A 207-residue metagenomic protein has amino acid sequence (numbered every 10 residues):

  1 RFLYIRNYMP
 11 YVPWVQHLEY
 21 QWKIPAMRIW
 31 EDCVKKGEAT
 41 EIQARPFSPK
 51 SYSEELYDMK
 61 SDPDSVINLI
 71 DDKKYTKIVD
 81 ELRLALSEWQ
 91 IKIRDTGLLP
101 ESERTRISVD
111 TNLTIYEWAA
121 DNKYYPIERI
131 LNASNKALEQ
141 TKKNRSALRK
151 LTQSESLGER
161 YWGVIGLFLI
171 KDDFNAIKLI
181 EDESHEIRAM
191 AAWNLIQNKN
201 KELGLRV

Functional and structural regions predicted by a protein language model:
R1-D71, K77-I78, P100, R106-S108: C-terminal, low-complexity/hydrophilic appendages and adjacent surface loops of extracellular/periplasmic anionic
R6, V12, K60, D64 (+4 more regions): A generic secondary-structure signal for well-formed alpha-helical elements
S48, I70, D80-E81, E88-K92 (+2 more regions): Extracellular/periplasmic ectodomains of large secreted or surface enzymes and adhesion receptors
I93-P100, L205: Short, polar/charged, Gly/Pro-enriched helix-capping and turn/loop motifs at alpha-helix termini and inter-helix linkers
A120-T141, G158-K171, K178, A189-N200 (+1 more regions): Structural detector for internal amphipathic alpha-helices that build alpha-solenoid repeat scaffolds
E155-S156, E183-S184: Short inter-helical turns and helix N-cap capping residues of alpha-solenoid HEAT/ARM repeat scaffolds
